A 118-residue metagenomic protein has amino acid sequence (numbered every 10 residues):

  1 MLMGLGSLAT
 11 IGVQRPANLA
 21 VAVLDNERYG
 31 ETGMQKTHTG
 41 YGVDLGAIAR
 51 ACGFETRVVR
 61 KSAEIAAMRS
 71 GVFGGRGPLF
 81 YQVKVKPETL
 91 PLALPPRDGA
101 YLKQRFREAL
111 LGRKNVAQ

Functional and structural regions predicted by a protein language model:
M1-D25: Thiamine diphosphate
L2, E27-E31, E88-T89: Short gly/pro/ser/thr-enriched loop/turn and capping motifs at secondary-structure boundaries
L5, L24-N26, V59-S62, V83-V85: Fold-independent oxyanion-binding glycine-rich loops and adjacent beta-strand/coil segments at enzyme active sites
G6-Q14, E31-I48: Active-site-proximal loop->helix
R15-A20, F54, G75-P78: Short coil/turn connectors at secondary-structure junctions
K36-G71: Conserved thiamine diphosphate
G74-Q118: Glycine/aspartate-rich loop-and-adjacent alpha/beta segment that forms the canonical ThDP
